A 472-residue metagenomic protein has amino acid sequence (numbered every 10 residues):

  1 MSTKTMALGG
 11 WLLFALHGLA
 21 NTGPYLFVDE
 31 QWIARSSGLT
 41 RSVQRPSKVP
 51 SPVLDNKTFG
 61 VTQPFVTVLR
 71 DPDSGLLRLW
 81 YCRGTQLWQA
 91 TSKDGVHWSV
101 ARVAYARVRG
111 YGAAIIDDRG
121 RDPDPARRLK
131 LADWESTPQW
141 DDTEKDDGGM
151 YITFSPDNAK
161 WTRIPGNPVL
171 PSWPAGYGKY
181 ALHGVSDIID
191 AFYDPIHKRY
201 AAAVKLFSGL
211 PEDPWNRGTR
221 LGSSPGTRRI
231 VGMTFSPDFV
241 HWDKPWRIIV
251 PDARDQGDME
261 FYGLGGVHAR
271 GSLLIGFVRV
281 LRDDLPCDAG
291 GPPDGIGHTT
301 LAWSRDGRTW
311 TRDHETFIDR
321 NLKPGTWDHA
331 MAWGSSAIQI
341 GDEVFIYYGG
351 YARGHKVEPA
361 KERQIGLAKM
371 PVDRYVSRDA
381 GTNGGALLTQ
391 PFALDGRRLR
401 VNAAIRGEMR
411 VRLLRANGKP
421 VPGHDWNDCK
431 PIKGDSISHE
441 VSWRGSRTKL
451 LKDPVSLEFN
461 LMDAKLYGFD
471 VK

Functional and structural regions predicted by a protein language model:
M1-T5: Positively charged n-region of N-terminal signal peptides that target proteins for export
A7-H17: Bacterial N-terminal signal peptides
G18-K472: Carbohydrate-active catalytic/glycan-binding domains of CAZyme proteins, especially the secreted or lumenal ectodomains
